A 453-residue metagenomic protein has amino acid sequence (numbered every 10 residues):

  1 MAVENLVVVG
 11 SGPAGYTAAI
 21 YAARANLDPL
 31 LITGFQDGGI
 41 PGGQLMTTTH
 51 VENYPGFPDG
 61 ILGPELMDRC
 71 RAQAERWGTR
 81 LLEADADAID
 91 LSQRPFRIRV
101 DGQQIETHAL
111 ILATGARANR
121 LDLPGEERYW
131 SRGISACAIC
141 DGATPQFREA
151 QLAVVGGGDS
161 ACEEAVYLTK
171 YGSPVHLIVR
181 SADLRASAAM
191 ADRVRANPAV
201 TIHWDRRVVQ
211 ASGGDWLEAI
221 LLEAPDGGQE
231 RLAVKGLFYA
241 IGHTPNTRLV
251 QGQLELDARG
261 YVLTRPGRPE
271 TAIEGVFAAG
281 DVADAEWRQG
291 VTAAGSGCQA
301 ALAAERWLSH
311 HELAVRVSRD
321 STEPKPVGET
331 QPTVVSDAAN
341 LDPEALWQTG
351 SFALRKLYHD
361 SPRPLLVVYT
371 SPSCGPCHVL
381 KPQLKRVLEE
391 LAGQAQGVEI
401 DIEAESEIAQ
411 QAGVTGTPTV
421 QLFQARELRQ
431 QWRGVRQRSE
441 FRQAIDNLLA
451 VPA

Functional and structural regions predicted by a protein language model:
V3, D122, R128-Q146, A240-W287 (+1 more regions): FAD-site-proximal beta/loop scaffold in flavoenzymes
E4-W77, S160-A188, D257: Beta1-alpha1 glycine-rich phosphate/pyrophosphate-binding loop at the start of Rossmann-like nucleotide-binding domains
I20, C162-E164, A279-D320: A conserved FAD-binding loop/helix module that cradles the flavin
A74-S92, I98, I105, K170-P266 (+2 more regions): A Rossmann-like FAD-binding core segment of flavoenzymes
L346-P364: A short beta-strand-turn-helix
Y369, L388, A392-E407: Thiol-based oxidoreductase modules, predominantly thioredoxin-like and allied folds used for disulfide exchange
H378-L391: Typically the conserved alpha-helix immediately C-terminal to a functionally engaged Cys/Sec in thioredoxin-like
Q421-A453: Non-catalytic, surface beta->alpha helical segment in thiol-disulfide oxidoreductase systems
